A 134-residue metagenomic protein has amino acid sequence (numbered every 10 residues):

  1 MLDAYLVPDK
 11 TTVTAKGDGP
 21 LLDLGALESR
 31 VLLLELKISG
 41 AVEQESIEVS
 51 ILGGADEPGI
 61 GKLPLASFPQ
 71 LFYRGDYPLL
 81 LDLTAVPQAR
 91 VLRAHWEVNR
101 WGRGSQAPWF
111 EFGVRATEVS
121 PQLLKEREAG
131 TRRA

Functional and structural regions predicted by a protein language model:
M1-A4, P8-T12, R30, W101-A134: C-terminal interaction-tip segments
M1-T14, L21-L24, K62-P69: Local beta-strand/beta-hairpin segments that build beta-sheet-rich folds
A15-L36: Contiguous beta-strand segments within globular domains
A26-L33, Q44, Q88-V91: Extended extracellular/luminal ectodomain segments enriched in beta-structured repeat modules
I38-S46, R100-G104: Extended, low-complexity, turn-rich repeat/linker tracts enriched in Gly/Pro/Ser/Thr and Asp/Glu that occur
E48-L52: Beta-strand signatures of extracellular beta-sandwich domains
G54-G59: Change "in extracellular beta-sheet-rich domains … of secreted and cell-surface proteins" to "in beta-sheet-rich domains
A66-G104, F110, V114: Beta-sandwich interaction modules
